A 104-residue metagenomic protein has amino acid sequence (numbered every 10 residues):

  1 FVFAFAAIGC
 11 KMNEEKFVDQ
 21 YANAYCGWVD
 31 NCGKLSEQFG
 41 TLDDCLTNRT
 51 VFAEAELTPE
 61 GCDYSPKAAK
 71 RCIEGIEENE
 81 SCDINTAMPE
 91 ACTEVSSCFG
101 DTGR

Functional and structural regions predicted by a protein language model:
F1-R104: Signals and flexible motifs at protein termini associated with secretion
